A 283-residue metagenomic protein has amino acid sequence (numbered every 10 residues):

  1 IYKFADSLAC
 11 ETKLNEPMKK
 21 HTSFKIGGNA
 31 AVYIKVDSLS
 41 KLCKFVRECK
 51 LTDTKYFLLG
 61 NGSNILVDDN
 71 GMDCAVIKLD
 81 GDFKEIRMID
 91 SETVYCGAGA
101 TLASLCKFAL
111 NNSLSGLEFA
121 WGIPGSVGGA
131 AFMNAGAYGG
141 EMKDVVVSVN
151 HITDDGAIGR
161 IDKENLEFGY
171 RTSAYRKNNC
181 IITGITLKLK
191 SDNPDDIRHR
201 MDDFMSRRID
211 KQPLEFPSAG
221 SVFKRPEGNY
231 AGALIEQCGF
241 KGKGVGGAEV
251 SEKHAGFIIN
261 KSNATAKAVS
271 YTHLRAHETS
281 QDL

Functional and structural regions predicted by a protein language model:
Y2-V127: Anion-binding (especially nucleotide phosphate/pyrophosphate-binding) glycine-rich loop and adjoining beta-alpha core
L14, I65, I152-Y271: Phosphate/pyrophosphate- and phosphate-bearing ligand-binding catalytic cores of soluble enzymes
G28, I34-D37, L66-K84, F132-D162 (+1 more regions): Structural signature of FAD isoalloxazine-binding scaffolds in flavoprotein oxidoreductases
I65, C106-A109, L117-W121, N134-E141 (+3 more regions): A generic local secondary-structure boundary/capping motif
G97-T101, N165, T272: Secondary-structure transition/turn motif
Y271-T279: Conserved small/polar residues in nucleotide/adenosyl-binding loops
Q281-L283: N-terminal low-complexity segments that are often proline-rich with Ser/Thr-Pro
